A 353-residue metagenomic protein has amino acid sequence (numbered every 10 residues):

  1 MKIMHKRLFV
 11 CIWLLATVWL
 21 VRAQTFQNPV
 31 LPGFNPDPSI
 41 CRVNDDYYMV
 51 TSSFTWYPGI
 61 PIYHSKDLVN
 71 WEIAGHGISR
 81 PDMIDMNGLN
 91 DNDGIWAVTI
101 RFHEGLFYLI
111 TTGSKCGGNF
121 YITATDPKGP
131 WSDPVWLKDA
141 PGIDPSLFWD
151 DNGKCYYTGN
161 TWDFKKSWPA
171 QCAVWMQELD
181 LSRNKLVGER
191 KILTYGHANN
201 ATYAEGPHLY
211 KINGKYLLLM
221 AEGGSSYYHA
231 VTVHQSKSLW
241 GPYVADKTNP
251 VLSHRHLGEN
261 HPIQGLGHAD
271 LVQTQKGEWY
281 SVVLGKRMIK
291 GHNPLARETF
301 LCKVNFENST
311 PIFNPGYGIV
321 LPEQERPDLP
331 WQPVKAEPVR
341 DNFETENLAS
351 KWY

Functional and structural regions predicted by a protein language model:
M1-T25: Bacterial Sec-dependent N-terminal signal peptides
A23-Y353: Carbohydrate-active catalytic/glycan-binding domains of CAZyme proteins, especially the secreted or lumenal ectodomains
